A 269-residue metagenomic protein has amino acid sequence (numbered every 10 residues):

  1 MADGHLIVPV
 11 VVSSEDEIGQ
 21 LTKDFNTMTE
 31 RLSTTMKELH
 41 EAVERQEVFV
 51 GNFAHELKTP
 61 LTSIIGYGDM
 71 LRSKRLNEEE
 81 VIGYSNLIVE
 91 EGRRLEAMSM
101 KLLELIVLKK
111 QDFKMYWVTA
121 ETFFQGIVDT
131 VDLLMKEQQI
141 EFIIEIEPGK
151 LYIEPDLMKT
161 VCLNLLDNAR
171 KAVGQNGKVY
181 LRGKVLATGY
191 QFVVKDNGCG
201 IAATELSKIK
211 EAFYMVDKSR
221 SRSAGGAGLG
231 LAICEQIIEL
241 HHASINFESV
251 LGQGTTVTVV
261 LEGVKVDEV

Functional and structural regions predicted by a protein language model:
M1-V50, I65-R72, V107, A212 (+5 more regions): Membrane-proximal HAMP signal-relay module
L6, L134-I143: Short conserved segments within the C-terminal catalytic ATPase subdomain
E15, G19, K114-D132: A conserved beta-strand-to-alpha-helix junction within the catalytic ATP-binding
E90-L95: Short alpha-helical segment of the dimerization/phosphotransfer core of two-component systems
K109-M115, I146, K150-D156: Conserved micro-motifs of the catalytic ATP-binding
A169-R170: Short helix-loop "hinge" at the ATP-lid/N-box region of the Bergerat-fold HATPase_c
D196: Acidic ATP/Mg2+-coordinating residue in the GHKL
I201-M215: Short conserved segment of the HATPase_c
